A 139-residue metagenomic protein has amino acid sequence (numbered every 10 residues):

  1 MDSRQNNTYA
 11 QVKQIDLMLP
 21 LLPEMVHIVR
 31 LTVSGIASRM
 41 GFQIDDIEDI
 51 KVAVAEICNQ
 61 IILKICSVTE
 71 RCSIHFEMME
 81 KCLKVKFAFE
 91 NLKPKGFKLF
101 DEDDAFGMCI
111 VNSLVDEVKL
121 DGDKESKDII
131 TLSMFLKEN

Functional and structural regions predicted by a protein language model:
M1-I15, Q60-N139: Conserved beta-strand-loop-beta-strand hairpin that lines the nucleotide-binding pocket of ATP/GTP-utilizing enzymes
M1-V52: Bergerat-fold GHKL ATPase/HATPase_c domain
L21, V54, C58, F89-N91: Generic secondary-structure microfeatures
I44-V68: Conserved ATP-binding N-box helix of the HATPase_c
